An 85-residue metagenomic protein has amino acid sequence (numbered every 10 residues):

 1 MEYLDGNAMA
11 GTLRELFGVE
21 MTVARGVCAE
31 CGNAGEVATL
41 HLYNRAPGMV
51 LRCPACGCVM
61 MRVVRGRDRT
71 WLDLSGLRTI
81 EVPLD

Functional and structural regions predicted by a protein language model:
L4-G18, N33-T39: Short Cys/His-rich Zn2+-coordinating modules
L16-G26: Internal, well-folded beta-alpha domain core
C28-C31, C53-C56: Short cysteine-rich clusters marking metal-coordination/redox-active sites
G35-L42, V63-G66: Short Cys/His-rich "knuckle" micro-motifs
H41-V50: Short linker/helix segments within small regulatory modules
A55-W71, V82-P83: Short metal-binding segments enriched for Cys and/or His
L77-D85: Extended interfacial segments that mediate partner engagement and assembly in macromolecular machines
